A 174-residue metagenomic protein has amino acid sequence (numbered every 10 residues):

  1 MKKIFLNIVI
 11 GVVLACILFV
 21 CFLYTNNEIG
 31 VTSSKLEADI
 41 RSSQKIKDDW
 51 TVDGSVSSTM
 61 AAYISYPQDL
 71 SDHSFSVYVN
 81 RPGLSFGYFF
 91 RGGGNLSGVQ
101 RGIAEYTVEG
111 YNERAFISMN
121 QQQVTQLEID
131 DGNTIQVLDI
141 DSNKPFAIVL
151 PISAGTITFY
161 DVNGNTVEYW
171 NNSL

Functional and structural regions predicted by a protein language model:
K3-T25: Hydrophobic membrane-insertion alpha-helices, especially the h-region of bacterial N-terminal signal peptides
I4-G11, K35-T51, V56, Y160-L174: N-terminal, cleavable Sec-dependent signal peptides of secreted/periplasmic/extracellular proteins
L18-Y88: N-terminal export/targeting and maturation segments
N80-R81, V108, D131, D161: Acidic surface patches and DE-rich sequence motifs
S85-L96, T166, W170-L174: Structured interaction patches on ligand/partner-binding surfaces of diverse proteins
G87-F116: Extracellular ectodomain segments of secreted/surface proteins
F116-G132: Beta-strand-rich binding/interaction modules
L127-L174: Ser/Thr-rich low-complexity repeats and stalk/linker segments
